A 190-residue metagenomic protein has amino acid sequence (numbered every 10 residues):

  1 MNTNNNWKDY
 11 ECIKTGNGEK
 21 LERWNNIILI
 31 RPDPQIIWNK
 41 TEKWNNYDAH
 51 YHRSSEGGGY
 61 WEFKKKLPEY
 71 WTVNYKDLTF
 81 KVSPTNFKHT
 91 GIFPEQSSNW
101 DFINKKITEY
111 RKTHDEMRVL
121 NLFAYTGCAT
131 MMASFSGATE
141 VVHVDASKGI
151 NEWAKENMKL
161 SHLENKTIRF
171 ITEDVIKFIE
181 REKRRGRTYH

Functional and structural regions predicted by a protein language model:
M1-N4: N-terminal accessory targeting/assembly segments
N6-N25, L29-P94, D101-N104: Non-catalytic substrate-recognition/targeting regions of SAM-dependent transferases
N26, M117, T139, H190: Conserved acidic residues
F102-T113, H162: Glycine-rich helix-loop-beta junction characteristic of Rossmann-like nucleotide cofactor-binding loops
H114-Y125: Conserved class I S-adenosyl-L-methionine
T126-T139: Conserved SAM-binding loop of SAM-dependent methyltransferases across substrates and taxa, primarily the Class I
E140-D145: Conserved SAM-binding motif I beta-strand of class I
A146-H190: S-adenosyl-L-methionine
